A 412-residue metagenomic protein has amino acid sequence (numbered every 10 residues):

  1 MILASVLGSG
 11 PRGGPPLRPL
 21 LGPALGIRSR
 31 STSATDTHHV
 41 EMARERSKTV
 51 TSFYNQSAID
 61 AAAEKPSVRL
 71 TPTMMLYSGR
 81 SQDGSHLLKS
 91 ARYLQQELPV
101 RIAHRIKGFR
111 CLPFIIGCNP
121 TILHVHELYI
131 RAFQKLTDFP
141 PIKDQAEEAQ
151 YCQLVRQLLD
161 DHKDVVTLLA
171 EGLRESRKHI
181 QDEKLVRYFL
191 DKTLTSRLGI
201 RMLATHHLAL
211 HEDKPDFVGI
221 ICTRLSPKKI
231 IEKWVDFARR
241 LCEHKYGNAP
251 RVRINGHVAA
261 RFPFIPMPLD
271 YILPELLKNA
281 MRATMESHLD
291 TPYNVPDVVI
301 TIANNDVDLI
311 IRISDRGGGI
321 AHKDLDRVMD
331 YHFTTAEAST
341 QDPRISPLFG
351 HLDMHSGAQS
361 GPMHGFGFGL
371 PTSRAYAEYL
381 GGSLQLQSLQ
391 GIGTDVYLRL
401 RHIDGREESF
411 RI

Functional and structural regions predicted by a protein language model:
H39-R251, F262, P266-D270: Signal-transmission coiled-coils
I265, K278-R316, S339-G357, S383: ATP-lid-like helix-loop hinge signature
D308, G319, G367, Q390-Y397 (+1 more regions): Glycine-rich nucleotide-binding loop
S314-I320, H332-F333, H402: Glycine-rich acidic phosphate-binding loop
H322-M329, Q341: Short adenine-binding "F-helix/F-box" segment of the Bergerat
H351-G365, Q387-G393, R401: A short beta-strand-to-loop micro-motif at the C-terminal edge of the catalytic HATPase_c
G369, S373: Short alpha-helical Gxxx[C/S/T] motif in the catalytic ATP-binding
